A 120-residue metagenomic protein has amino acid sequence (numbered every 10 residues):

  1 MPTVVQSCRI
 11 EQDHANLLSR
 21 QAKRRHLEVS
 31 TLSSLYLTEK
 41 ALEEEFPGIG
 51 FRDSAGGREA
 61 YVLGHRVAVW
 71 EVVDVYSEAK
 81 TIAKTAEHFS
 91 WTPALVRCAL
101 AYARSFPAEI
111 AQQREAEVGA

Functional and structural regions predicted by a protein language model:
M1-P2, A41-V67, R114: Short, Lys/Arg-enriched anionic-surface-contact patches
M1-Q12: Short Lys/Arg-rich basic patches
Q12-T31: Surface-exposed, Lys/Arg-rich phosphate-binding patches that contact polyanionic backbones
Q21, K84-E87: Short alpha-helical "recognition helix" segments of helix-turn-helix
L27-E28, E87-C98: Short, basic interhelical loop/turn and adjoining N-cap of the next helix at nucleic-acid- or acidic-partner-contacting
E28-G48: Short, basic amphipathic alpha-helical segments that act as recognition/interaction helices in nucleic-acid-binding
A41-E45, L95-Q112: Short, solvent-exposed alpha-helical "recognition" segments
H65-K80: Short, amphipathic alpha-helical "recognition" segments used to contact nucleic acids or chromatin
